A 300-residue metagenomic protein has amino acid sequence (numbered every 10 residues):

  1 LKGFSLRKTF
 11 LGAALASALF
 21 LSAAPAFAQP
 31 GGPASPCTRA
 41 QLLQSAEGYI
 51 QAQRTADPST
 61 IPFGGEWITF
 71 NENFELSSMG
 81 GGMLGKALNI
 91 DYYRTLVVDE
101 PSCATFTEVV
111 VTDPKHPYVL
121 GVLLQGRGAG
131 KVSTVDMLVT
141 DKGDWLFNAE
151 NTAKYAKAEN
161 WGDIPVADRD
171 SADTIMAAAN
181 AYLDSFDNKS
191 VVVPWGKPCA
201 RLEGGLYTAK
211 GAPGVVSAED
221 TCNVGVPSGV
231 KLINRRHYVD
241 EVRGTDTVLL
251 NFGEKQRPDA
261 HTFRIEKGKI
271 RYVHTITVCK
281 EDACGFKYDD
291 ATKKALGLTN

Functional and structural regions predicted by a protein language model:
L1-A13: Bacterial N-terminal signal peptides that target proteins for export
L6-K8, L21-A28: N-terminal targeting/docking segments
G12-S22: Bacterial N-terminal signal peptides
F27-N300: C-terminal and inter-domain tail/linker signature
